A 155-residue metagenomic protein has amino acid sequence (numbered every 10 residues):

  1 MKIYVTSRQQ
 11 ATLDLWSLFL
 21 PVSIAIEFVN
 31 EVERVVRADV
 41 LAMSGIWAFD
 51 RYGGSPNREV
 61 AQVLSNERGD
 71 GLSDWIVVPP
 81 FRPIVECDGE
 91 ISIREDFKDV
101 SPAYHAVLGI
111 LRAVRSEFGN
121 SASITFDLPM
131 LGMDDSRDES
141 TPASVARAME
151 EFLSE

Functional and structural regions predicted by a protein language model:
M1-I3: Extreme N-terminal starter segment of soluble prokaryotic enzymes
T6-T12, S17-G69: Short, conserved "active-site rim" segments that organize catalytic pockets and cofactor/ligand binding
Q9, I46, P80-R82, M130: Residue-level signal for short, function-critical loop segments
V35-D39, D74, A122: Conserved acidic residues
V63-D88: Conserved catalytic-core helix/loop/strand module for nucleotide-ribose chemistry
R82-E155: Phosphate/ribose-phosphate-bearing ligand recognition and processing surfaces, centered on ADP-ribose/NAD(+/P+) systems
